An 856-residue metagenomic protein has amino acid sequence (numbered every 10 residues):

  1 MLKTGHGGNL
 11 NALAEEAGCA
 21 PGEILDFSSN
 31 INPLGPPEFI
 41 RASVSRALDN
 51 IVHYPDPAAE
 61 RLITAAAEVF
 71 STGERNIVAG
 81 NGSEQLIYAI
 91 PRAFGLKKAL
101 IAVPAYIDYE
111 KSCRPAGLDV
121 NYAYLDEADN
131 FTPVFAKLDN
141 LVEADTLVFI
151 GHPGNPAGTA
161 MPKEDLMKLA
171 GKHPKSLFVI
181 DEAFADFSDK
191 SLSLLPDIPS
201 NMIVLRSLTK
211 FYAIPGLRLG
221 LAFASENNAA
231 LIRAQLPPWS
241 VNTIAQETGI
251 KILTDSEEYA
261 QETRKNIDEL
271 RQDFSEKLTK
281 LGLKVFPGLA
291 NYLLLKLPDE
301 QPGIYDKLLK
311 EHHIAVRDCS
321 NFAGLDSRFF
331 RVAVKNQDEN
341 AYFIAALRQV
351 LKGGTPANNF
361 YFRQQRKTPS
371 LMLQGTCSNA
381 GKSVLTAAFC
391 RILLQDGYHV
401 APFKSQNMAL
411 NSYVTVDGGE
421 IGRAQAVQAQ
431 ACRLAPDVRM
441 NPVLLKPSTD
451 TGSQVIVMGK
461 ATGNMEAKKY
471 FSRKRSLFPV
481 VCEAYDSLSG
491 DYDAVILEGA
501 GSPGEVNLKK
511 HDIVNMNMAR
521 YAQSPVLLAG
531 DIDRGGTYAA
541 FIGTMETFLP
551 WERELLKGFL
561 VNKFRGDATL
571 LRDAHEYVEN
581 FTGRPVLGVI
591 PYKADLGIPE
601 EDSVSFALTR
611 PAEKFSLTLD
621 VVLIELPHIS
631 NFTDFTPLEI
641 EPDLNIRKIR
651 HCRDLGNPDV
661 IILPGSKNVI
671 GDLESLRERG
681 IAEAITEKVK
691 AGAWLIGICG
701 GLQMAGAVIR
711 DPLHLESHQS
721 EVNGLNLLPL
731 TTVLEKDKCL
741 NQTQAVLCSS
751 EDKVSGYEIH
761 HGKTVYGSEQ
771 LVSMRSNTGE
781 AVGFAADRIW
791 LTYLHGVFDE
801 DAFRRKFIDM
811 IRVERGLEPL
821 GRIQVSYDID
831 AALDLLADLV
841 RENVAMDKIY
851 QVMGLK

Functional and structural regions predicted by a protein language model:
M1-H53, A144: N-terminal "arm"/small-domain region of PLP-dependent enzymes with the aminotransferase-like
P36-P37, N201-T279, L283-F286: PLP-dependent aminotransferase class I/II
P55, A67-A89, L725: Short loop-beta-helix segment that forms the pyridoxal 5′-phosphate
R92-T146, I150: PLP-dependent aminotransferase-like
E127-D186: Active-site phosphate-binding strand-loop segment of PLP-dependent enzymes
E164, E311, N321-F362: PLP-dependent enzyme catalytic core of the Aspartate aminotransferase-like
D268, K280-H312: Conserved PLP-binding catalytic core of the aspartate aminotransferase-like
F362-E687, W694, K736, V746-E758 (+1 more regions): Flexible phosphate-sensing "switch/lid" loops adjacent to ATP/NTP-binding sites across phosphate-transfer
